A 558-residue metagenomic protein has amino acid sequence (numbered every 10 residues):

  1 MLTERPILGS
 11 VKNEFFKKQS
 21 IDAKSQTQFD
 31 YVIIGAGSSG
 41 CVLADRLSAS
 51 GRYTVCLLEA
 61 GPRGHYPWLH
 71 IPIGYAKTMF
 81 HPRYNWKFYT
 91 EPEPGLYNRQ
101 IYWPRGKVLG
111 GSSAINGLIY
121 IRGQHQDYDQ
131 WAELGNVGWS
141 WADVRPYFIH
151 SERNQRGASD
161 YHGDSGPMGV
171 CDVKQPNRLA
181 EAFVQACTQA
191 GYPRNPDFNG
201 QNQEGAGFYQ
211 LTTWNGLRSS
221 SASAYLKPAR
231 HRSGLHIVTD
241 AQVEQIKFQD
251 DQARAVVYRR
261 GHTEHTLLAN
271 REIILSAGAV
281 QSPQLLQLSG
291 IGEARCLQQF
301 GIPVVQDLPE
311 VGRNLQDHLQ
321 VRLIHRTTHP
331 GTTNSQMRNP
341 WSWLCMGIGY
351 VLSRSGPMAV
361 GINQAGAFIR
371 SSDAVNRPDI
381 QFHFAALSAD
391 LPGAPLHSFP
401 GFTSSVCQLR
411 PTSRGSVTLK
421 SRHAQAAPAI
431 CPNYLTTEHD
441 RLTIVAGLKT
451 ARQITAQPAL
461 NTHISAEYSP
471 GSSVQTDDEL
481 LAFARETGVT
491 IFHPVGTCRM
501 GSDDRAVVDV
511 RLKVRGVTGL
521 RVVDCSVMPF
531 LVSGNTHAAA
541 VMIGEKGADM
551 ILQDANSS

Functional and structural regions predicted by a protein language model:
L2-F29, R145, S151-G200, G207-Y209 (+3 more regions): FAD-dependent oxidoreductase catalytic-site/capping-region signature
E4-I149, L308, H318-Q320, I324-T327: N-terminal glycine-rich phosphate/pyrophosphate-binding loop and immediately adjacent elements
R5, H65, A132-A253, R259 (+1 more regions): Conserved redox-cofactor binding core of oxidoreductases
I33, G37-V42, K174, A279-V280 (+2 more regions): Residue-level detector of alpha-helix initiation sites
R52-T54, G61-G64, I246, A255-C345: Glycine-rich loop(s) and the adjacent beta-strand/alpha-helix scaffold that form part
L57-E59, L315, A367, G544: Hydrophobic alpha-helical packing residues
T239-A241, Q306-L308, S502: Short loop/edge segments at beta-strand edges and connector loops that shape dinucleotide/nucleotide cofactor-binding
